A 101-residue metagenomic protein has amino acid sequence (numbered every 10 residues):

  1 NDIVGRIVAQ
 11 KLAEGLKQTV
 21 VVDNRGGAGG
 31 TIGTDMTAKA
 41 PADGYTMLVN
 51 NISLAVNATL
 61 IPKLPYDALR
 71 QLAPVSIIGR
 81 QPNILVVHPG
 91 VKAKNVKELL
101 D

Functional and structural regions predicted by a protein language model:
N1-R70: N-terminal (or domain-start) structured segment
A73-D101: A conserved helix-loop-strand patch within extracytoplasmic ligand-binding domains of the periplasmic binding
